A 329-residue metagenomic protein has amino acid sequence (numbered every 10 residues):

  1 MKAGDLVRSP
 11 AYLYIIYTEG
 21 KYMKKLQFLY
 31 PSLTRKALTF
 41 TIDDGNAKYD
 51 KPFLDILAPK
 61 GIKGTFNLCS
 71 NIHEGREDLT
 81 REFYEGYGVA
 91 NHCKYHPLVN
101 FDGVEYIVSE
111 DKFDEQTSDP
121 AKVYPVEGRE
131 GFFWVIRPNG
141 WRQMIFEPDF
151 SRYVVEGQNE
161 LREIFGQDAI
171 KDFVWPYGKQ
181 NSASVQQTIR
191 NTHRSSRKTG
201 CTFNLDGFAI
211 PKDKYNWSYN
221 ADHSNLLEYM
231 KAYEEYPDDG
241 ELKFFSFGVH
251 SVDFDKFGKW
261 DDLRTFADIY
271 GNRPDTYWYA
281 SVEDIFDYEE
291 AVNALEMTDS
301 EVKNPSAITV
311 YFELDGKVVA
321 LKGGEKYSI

Functional and structural regions predicted by a protein language model:
A3-Y12: Intrinsically disordered, low-complexity segments enriched in serine/proline and basic residues
I16-S32, H73-E74, R162-E163, H193-F208 (+2 more regions): C-terminal domain-boundary segment and adjacent tail
Y17-D114, Y153, Q158-K179: Active-site beta->alpha N-cap acidic-glycine motif
K36-T39, G240-V249: Generic beta-sheet signal
P52-I56, D78-L79, S184-T188, D262-F266: A short acidic, amphipathic alpha-helical/loop segment
A58, F83, R190, D238 (+1 more regions): Anion (oxyanion) recognition and catalysis
E74, V99-K231, G258-D262, G271 (+1 more regions): Catalytic domains of cell-wall/extracellular-matrix polysaccharide-remodeling enzymes, centered on de-N-acetylation
D168-D172, K243-F245, Y277: Residue-level recognition of the N-termini of beta-strands and the immediately preceding loop/turn
